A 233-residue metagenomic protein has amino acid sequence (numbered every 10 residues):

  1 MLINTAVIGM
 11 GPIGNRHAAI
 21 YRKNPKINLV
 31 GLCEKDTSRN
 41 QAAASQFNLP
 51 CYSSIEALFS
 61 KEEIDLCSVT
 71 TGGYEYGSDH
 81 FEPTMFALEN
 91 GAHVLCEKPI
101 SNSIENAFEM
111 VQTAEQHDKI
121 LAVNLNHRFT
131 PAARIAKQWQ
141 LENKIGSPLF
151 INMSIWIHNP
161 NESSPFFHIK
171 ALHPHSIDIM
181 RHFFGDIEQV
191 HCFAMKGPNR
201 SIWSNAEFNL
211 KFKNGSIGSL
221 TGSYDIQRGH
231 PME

Functional and structural regions predicted by a protein language model:
M1-F47: N-terminal Rossmann-like dinucleotide-binding module
L2, I27-L29, I64, P148 (+1 more regions): Core-facing hydrophobic residues within beta-strands of well-ordered domains
G31, D65-L66, F150, I217: Short, Asp-centered acidic motifs that coordinate Mg2+ and/or phosphate in catalytic or ligand-binding sites
L49-T113: Beta-loop-alpha module in the N-terminal Rossmann-like domain of NAD(P)-dependent dehydrogenases, especially those
S53, C96, L121-V123, L220: Hydrophobic residues in well-ordered beta-strands that form the structural core
I100-S163, S176: A contiguous active-site-proximal alpha/beta segment in oxidoreductase catalytic domains
A171, I177-E233: Contiguous beta-strand/loop segments that form the cofactor/metal-binding neighborhood of enzyme cores
